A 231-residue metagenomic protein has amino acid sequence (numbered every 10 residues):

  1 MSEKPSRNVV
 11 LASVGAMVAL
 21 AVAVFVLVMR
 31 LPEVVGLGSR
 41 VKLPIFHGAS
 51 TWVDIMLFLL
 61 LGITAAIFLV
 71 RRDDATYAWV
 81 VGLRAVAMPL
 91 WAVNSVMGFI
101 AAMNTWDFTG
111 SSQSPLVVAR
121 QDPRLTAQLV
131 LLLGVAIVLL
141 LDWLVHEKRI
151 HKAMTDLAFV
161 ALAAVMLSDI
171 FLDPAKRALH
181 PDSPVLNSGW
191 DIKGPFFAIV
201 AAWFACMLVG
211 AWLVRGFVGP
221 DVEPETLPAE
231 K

Functional and structural regions predicted by a protein language model:
M1-K231: Polytopic transmembrane helical bundles with strong interfacial aromatic enrichment
